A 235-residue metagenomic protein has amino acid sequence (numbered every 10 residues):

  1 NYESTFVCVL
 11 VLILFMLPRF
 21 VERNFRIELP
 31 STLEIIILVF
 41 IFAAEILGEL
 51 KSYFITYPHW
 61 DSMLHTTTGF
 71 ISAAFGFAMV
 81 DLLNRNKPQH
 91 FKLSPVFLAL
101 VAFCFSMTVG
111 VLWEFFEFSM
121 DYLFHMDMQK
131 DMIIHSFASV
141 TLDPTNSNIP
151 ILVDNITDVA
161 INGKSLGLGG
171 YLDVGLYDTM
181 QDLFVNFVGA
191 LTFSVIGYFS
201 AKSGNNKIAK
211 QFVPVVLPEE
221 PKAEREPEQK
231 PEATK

Functional and structural regions predicted by a protein language model:
N1-L12: Structural signature of hydrophobic alpha-helical transmembrane segments
F15-R19, F40-E45, A102, S106-W113 (+1 more regions): Alpha-helical transmembrane segments of multi-pass membrane proteins
F20-T32, P88-L93: Membrane-interface helix-boundary motifs at transmembrane edges
E22-I27, I46-I55, M63, D81-L83: Transmembrane alpha-helix boundary signature
E28-V39, S62-L64: Cytoplasmic-side transmembrane-helix entry/capping segments in multi-pass membrane proteins
L50-D61, M107-F193: Interfacial helix-loop-helix junctions of multi-pass membrane proteins
T67-N84, Y122-M128, V188-K202: Membrane-interfacial alpha-helical segments at the cytosolic side of multi-pass membrane proteins
K207-P231: Short, highly charged, low-complexity non-transmembrane loops/tails of multi-pass membrane proteins
